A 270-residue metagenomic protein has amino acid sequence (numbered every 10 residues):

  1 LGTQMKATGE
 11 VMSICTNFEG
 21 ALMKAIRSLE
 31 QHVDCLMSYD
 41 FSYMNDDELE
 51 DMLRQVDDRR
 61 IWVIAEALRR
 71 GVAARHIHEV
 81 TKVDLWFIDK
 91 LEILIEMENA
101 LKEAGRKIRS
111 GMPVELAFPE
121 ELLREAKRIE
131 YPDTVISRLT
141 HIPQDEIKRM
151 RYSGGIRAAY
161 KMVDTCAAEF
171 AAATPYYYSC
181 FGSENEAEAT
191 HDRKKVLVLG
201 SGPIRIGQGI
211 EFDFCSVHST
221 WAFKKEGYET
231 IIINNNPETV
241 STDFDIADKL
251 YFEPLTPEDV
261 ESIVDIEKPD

Functional and structural regions predicted by a protein language model:
L1-D270: ATP-dependent carboxylate/acyl-activation modules
